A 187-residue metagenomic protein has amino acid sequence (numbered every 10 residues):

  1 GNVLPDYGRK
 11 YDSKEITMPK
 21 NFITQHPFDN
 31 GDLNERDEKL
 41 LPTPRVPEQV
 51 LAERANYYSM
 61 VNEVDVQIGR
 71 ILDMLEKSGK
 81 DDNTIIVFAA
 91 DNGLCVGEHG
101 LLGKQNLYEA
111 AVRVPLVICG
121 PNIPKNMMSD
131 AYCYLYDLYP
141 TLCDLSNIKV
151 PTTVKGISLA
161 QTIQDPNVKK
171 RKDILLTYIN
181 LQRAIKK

Functional and structural regions predicted by a protein language model:
G1-C133, L145-I148, T152: Active-site-proximal cap/lid insertion segments
N92-E98, P124, Y134-K187: C-terminal cap/loop subdomain of S1 sulfatases and analogous C-terminal strand-loop tails that border
